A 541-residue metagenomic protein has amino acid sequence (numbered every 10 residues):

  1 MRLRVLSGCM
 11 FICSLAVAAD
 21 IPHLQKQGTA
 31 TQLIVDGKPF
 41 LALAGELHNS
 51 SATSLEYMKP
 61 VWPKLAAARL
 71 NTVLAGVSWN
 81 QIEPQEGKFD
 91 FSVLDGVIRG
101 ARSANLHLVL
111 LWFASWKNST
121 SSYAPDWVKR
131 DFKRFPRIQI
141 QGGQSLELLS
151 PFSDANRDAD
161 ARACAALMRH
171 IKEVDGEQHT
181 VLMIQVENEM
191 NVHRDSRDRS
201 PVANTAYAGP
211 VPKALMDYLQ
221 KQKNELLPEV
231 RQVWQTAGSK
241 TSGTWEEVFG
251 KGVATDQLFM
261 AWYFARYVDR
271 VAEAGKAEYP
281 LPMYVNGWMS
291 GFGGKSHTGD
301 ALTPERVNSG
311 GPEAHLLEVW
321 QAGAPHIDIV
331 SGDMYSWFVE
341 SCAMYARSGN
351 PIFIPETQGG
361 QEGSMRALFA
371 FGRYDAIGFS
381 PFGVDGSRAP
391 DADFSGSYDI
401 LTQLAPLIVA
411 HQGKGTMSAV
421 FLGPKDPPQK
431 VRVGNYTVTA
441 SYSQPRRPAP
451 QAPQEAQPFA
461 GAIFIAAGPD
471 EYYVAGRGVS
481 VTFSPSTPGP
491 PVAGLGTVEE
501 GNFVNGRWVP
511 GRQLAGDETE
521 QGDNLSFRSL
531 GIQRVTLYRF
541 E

Functional and structural regions predicted by a protein language model:
A18-N71: N-terminal carbohydrate-binding accessory modules
G37, V73, A101, L167 (+3 more regions): Conserved, mostly hydrophobic/aromatic
A44-S54, G76-L94, Q141-R162, V174 (+4 more regions): The substrate-binding groove and active-site-proximal loops of carbohydrate-active enzymes, especially glycoside
Y57-F132, A265-E278: Aromatic-lined substrate-binding rim segments of carbohydrate-active enzymes
L106, V268-L281, A314-Q412: Catalytic-core region of carbohydrate-active enzymes that cleave or remodel glycosidic bonds
F135-L317: Polysaccharide-binding and catalytic clefts of secreted carbohydrate-active enzymes
L368-G489: Aromatic- and carboxylate-lined catalytic core of secreted/periplasmic carbohydrate-active enzymes
A440-P458, D470-E541: C-terminal beta-sandwich/jelly-roll accessory domains of carbohydrate-active enzymes
